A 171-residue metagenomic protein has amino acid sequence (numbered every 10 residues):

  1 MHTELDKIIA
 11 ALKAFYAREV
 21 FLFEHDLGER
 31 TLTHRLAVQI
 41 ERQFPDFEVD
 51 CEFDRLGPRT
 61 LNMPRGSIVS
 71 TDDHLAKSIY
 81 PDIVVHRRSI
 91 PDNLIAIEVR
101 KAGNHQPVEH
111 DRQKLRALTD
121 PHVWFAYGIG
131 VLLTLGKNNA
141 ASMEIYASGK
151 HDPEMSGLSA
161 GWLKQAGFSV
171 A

Functional and structural regions predicted by a protein language model:
M1-E41: Charged, often low-complexity linker/regulatory segments
E19-H25, S70, E98-G103: Surface-exposed cleft-lining segments at the edges of enzyme active sites
E41-P45, D120: A general structural signal for alpha-helical elements within enzymatic catalytic domains
F47-S89: Active-site metal-binding core of divalent-cation-utilizing nuclease and nuclease-like domains
D82-V85, N93-G103, L115: Conserved catalytic cores of phosphodiester-cleaving nucleases, focusing on short active-site segments
A102-P121: Mg2+/Mn2+-dependent nuclease catalytic core
D120-G149: Nucleic-acid nuclease catalytic cores
P153-A171: Non-catalytic C-terminal interaction segments of nucleic acid-processing enzymes
